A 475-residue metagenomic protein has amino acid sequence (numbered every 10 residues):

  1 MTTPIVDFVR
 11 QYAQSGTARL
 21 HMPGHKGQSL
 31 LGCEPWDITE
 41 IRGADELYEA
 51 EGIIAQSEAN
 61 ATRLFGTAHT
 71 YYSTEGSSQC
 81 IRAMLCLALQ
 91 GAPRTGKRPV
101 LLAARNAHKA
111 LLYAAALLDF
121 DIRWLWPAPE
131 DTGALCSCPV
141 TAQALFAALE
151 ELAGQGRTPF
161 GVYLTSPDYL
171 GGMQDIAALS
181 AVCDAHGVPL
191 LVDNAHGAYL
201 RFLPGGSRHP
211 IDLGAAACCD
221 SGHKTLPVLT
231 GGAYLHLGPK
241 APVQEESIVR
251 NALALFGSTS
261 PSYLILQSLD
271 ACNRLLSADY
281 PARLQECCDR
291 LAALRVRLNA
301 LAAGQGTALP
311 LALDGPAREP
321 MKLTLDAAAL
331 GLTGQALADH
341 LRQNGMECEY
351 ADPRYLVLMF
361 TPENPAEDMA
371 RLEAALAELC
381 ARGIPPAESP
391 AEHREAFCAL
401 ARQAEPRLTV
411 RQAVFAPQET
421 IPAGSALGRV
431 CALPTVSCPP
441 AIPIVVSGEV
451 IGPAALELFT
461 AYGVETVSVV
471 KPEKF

Functional and structural regions predicted by a protein language model:
M1-G52, V188: N-terminal "arm"/small-domain region of PLP-dependent enzymes with the aminotransferase-like
T2-R10, G76-L313: Conserved PLP-enzyme active-site core in the AAT-like
G27, Y169, H223-T225, K240-P242 (+6 more regions): Short, glycine-/Ser/Thr-/acidic-enriched flexible segments
E34-Q79: Conserved N-terminal alpha-helix of the aminotransferase class I/II PLP-enzyme fold
A68-T70, K97-L101, I444: Short active-site oxyanion
A104, L125, T165, D193 (+6 more regions): Generic beta-strand/beta-sheet core signal
V296-A454, L458-G463: Conserved C-terminal alpha-helix-loop-beta "cap" of PLP-dependent enzymes that closes/shapes the active-site mouth
V467-F475: Charge-dense polyanion-binding interfaces
